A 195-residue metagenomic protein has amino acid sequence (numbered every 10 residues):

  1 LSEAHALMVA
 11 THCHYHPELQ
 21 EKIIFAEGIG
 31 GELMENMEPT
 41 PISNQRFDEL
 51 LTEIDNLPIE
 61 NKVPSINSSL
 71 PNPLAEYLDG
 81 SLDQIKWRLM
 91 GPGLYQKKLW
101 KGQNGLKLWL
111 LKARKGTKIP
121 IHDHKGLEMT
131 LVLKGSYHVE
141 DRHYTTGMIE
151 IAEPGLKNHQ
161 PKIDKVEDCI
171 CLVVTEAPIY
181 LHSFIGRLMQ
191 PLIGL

Functional and structural regions predicted by a protein language model:
E3-L7, T11-P17, E21-D83: Positively biased amphipathic helices and basic secretion/translocation or surface-docking motifs that either flank
S68-G102, L106-L108: Charged, low-complexity intrinsically disordered boundary/linker segments
L94-K97, K101-H124, A152-K157: Conserved short histidine dyad/triad with adjacent acidic residue
R114-T117, H124-V139: Glycine- and acidic-residue-biased ligand/ion/polar-headgroup-sensing regions
D123-K125, R142-Y144, I163-K165: Short glycine/proline-enriched turns and hinge-like loops at secondary-structure junctions
V139-Q160: Short acidic-glycine-tyrosine-enriched beta hairpin
L156-L181: Ligand-binding loop in jelly-roll beta-barrel domains
A177-L195: Amphipathic alpha-helical interface segments
